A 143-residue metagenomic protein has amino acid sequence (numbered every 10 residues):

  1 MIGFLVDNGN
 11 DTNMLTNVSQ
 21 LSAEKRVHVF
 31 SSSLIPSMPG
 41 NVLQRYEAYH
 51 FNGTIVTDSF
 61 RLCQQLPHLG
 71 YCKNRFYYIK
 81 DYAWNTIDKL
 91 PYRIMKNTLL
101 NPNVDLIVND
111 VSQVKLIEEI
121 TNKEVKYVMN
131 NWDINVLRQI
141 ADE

Functional and structural regions predicted by a protein language model:
M1-G53, I120-E143: N-terminal pre-catalytic "stem/leader" segment of glycosyltransferase-like enzymes
D7, D58-R61, N109-S112: Helix N-cap/beta->alpha junction signal
D11-M14, L62-L66, V114-K115: Short, well-ordered alpha-helical microsegments
L15-T16, R93, V111-S112: Residue-level marker for well-ordered alpha-helical positions
S32-L100: Extended catalytic core of nucleotide-activated donor transferases of GT-like folds
S33-P36, T86-L90, L106-S112, L137-Q139: Short C-terminal domain-edge/linker segments immediately following a structured domain
L66, N103-Y127: A short, active-site helix/loop in glycosyltransferases that binds the activated sugar's phosphate group
